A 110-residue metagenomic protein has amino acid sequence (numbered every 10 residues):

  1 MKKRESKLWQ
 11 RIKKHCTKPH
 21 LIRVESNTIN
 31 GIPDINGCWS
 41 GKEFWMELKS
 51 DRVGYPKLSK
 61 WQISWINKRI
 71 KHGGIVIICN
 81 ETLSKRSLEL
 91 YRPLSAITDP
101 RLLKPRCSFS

Functional and structural regions predicted by a protein language model:
M1-S26: Acidic-basic catalytic patches of nuclease active cores, encompassing PD-(D/E)XK and other metal-cofactor nuclease
I22, M46, I77-C79: Hydrophobic/aromatic beta-strand patches that form the interior of the parallel beta-sheet core in alpha/beta enzyme
G31: Beta-rich catalytic cores
I35-G37, E43-R52: Conserved catalytic cores of phosphodiester-cleaving nucleases, focusing on short active-site segments
R52-I63: Active-site-adjacent loop/helix micro-motif of nuclease/hydrolase catalytic cores
I70-S95: Nucleic-acid nuclease catalytic cores
R86-S110: Intrinsically disordered, low-complexity terminal regions enriched in charged/polar residues
